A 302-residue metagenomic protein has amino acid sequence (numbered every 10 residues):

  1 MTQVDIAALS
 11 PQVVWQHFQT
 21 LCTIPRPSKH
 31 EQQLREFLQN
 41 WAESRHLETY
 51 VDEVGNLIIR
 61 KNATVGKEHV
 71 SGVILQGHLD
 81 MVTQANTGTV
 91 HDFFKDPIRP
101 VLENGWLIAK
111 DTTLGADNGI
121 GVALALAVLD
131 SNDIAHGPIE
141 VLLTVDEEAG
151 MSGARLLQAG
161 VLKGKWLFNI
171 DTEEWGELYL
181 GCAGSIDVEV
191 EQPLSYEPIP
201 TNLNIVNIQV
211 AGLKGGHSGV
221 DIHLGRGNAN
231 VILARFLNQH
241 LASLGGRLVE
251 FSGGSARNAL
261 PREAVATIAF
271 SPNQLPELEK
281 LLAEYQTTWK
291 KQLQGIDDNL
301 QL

Functional and structural regions predicted by a protein language model:
V4-W106: Acidic/His- and Gly-rich active-site-bordering loop/insert found across diverse amide/peptide-bond hydrolases
D5-L9, R26-K29, T112-A116, V220-L224 (+1 more regions): Alpha-helix capping and helix-loop boundary segments enriched in small/acidic/polar residues
P25, I98, G105-I108, E148-A149 (+1 more regions): Midchain, well-structured core segments that form catalytic/ion-binding scaffolds
R35, N118-V122, N230: Short alpha-helical patches at coil-to-helix transitions and adjacent helical residues in well-structured domains
N40, A127-D130, R235-N238: Short, well-ordered alpha-helices that flank and scaffold nucleotide-derived cofactor binding pockets
T49, I139, G246: Hydrophobic anchor at the start of a short beta-strand that flanks the dinucleotide cofactor-binding loop
D52-V54, T144, F251: Conserved beta-strand termini and adjacent loop/short-helix elements that scaffold enzyme active sites in alpha/beta
K67-A149, A154-K165, D187, I205: Active-site metal-coordination/substrate-binding segment of hydrolases, especially metallo-dependent peptidases
